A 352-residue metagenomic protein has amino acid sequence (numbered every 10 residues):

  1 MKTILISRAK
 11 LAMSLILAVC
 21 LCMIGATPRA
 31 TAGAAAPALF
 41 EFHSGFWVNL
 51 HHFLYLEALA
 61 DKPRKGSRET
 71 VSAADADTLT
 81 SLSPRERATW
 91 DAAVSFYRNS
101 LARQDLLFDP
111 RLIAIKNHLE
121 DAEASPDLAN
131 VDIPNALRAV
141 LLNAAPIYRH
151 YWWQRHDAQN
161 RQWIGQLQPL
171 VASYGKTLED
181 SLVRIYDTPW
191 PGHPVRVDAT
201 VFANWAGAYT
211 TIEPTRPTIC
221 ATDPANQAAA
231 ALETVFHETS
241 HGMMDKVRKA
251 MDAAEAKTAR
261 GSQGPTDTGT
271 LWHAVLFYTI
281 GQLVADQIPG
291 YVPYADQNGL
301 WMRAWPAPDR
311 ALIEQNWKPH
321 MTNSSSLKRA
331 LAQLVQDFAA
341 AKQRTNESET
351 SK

Functional and structural regions predicted by a protein language model:
M1-A9: N-terminal secretory signal peptides that target proteins for export/translocation
A12-I24: Bacterial N-terminal signal peptides
A32-I113: N-terminal mature-domain "stem" immediately C-terminal to a signal peptide or N-terminal signal-anchor/transmembrane
W152-I212: Auxiliary, metal-adjacent structural segments of Zn-dependent hydrolase domains
I219-V235: Short pre-active-site segment immediately N-terminal to the catalytic Zn-binding motif
A230-K249: Active-site recognition of the HExxH zinc-binding catalytic motif
K246-H273: Post-HEXXH active-site segment of zinc metalloproteases
V292-K352: Pan-zinc metallopeptidase signature
